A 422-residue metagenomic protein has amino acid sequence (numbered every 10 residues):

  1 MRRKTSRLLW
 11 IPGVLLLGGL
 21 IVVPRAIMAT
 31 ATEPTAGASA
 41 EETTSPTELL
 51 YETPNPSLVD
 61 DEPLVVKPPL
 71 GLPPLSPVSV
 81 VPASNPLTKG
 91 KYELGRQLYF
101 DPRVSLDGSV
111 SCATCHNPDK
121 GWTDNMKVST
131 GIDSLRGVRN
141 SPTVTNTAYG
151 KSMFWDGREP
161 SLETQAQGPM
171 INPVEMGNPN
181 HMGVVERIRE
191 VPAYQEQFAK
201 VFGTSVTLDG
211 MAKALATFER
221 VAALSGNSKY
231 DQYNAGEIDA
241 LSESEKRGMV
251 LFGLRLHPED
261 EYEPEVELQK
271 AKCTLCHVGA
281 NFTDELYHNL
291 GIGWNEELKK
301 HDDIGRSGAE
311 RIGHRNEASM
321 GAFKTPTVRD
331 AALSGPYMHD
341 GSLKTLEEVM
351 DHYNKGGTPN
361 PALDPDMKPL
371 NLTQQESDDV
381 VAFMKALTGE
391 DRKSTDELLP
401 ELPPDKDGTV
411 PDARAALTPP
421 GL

Functional and structural regions predicted by a protein language model:
R2-R3, S205-G210, D260: Short amphipathic alpha-helical segments with coiled-coil-like heptad repeat character
R2-V14: N-terminal Sec-pathway targeting helices
P12-V22: Hydrophobic membrane-insertion alpha-helices, especially the h-region of bacterial N-terminal signal peptides
V22-A36: Signal peptide processing junction and immediate N-terminal pro/mature segment of secreted/exported proteins
P34-G168, S228-K344, E348-N354, T358-P361 (+1 more regions): Short glycine/threonine-rich turn/loop motifs
A148-K151, A166-M170, I188, P192 (+1 more regions): Generic hydrophobic/packing signal
P173-N178, R187: A gly/proline- and charged-residue-enriched helix-loop-helix capping module
H181-S225, A332, S342-L422: C-terminal capping alpha-helices of c-type cytochrome domains
